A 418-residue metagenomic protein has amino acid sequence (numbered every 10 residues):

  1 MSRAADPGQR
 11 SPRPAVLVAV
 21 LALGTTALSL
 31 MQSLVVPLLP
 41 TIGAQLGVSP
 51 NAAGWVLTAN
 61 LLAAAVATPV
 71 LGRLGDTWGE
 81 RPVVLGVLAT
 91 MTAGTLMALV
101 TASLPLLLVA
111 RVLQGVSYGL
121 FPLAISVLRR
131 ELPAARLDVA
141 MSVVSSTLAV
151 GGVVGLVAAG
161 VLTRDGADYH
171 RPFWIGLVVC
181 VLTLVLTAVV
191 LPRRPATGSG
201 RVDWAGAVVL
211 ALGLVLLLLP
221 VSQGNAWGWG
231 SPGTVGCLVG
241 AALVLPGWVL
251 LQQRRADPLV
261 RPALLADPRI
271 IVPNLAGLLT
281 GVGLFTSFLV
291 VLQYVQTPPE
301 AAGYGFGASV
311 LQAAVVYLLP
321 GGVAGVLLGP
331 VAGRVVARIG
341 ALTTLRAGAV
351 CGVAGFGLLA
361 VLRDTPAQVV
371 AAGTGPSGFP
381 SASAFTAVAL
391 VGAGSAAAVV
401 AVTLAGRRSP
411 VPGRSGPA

Functional and structural regions predicted by a protein language model:
M1-R13, L404-A418: Intrinsic disorder in cytosolic terminal tails and internal cytosolic loops of multi-pass membrane transporters
S2-A188, A347, F356-A360, D364: Transmembrane-helix bundle of Major Facilitator Superfamily
P14-L30, V35-P40, V48-P50, V56-N60 (+6 more regions): 12-transmembrane solute porter fold
L61-A67, V181-A196, P298-A302, G322-G325: Hydrophobic, membrane-facing alpha-helical anchors
G94, A110, S117, T183 (+7 more regions): Small-residue hotspots
M97-V100, M141, V161, V185-P192 (+5 more regions): Structural signature of transmembrane alpha-helix termini at the membrane-water interface
L137-L148, S199-V209, A266, G340-A349: Cytoplasmic-side transmembrane-helix entry/capping segments in multi-pass membrane proteins
R164-G277, G281-G283, V290, V316 (+3 more regions): Hydrophobic transmembrane-helix bundles of small-molecule transporters
